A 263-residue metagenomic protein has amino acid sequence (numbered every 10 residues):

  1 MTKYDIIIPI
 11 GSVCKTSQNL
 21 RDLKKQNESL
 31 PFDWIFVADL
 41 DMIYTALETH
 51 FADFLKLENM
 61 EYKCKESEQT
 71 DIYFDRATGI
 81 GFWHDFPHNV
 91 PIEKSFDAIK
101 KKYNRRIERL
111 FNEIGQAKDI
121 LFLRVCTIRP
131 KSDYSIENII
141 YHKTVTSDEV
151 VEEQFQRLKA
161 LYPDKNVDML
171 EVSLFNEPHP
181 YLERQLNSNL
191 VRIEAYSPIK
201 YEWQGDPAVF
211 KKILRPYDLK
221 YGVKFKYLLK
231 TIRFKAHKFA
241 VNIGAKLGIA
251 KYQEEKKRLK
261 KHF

Functional and structural regions predicted by a protein language model:
P9-D71: Adenosine ribonucleotide-centric catalytic and binding domains
V13-T16, C126-P130, L174-H179: Short, solvent-exposed loop/turn segments at secondary-structure junctions
L55-R106: Long acidic/polar interaction regions in large eukaryotic complex-forming proteins
G81-K101, V125-T146: Surface-exposed cleft-lining segments at the edges of enzyme active sites
F96-E108, I136-A160, P207: Well-ordered, non-membrane alpha-helical segments in soluble/globular domains
Q116, Y141-N176, L186-I193: Structural alpha-beta junctions
L170-L219, V223: C-terminal regions of proteins
D218-F263: Membrane-proximal basic amphipathic "stem/tether" segments
